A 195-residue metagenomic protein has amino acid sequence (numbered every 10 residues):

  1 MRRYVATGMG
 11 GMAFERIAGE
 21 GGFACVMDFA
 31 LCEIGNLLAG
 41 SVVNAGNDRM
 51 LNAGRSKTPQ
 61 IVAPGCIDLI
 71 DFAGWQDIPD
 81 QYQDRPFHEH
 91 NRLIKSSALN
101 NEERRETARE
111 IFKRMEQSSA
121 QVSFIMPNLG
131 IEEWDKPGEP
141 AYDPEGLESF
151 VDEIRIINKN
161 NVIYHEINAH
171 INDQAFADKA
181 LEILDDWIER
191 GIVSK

Functional and structural regions predicted by a protein language model:
M1-R55, Q60-A63, F72, D84-P86 (+1 more regions): Metallocofactor- and cofactor-centric catalytic cores in central/energy metabolism, strongly enriched
D68-L69: C-terminal non-catalytic alpha-helical accessory regions
I78-L93: Flexible internal linker/loop segments at domain or repeat junctions
N91-S97, E166: Short glycine/proline- and acidic residue-enriched helix-loop micro-motifs that form flexible lids or anion-recognition
